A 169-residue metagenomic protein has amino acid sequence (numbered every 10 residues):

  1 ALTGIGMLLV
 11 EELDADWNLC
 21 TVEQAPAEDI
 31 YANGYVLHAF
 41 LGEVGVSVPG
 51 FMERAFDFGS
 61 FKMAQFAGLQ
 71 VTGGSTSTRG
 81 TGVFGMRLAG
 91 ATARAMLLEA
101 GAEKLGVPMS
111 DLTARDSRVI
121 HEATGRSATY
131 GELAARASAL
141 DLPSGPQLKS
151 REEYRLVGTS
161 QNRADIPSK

Functional and structural regions predicted by a protein language model:
A1-K169: Cofactor-binding beta-sheet edge motifs in enzyme active sites
